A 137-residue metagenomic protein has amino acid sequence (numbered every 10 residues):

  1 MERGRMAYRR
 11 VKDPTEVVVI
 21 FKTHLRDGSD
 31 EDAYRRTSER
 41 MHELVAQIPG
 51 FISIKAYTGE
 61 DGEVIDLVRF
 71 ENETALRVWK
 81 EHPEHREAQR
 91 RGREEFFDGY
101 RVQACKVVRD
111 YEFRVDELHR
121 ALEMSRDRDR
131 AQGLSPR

Functional and structural regions predicted by a protein language model:
M1-V64, E73-E81, F97-R137: Short S/T/G/P-rich N-terminal loop/turn motif that feeds into the first structured element of a domain
K80, A88-Q89: Amphipathic alpha-helical interface segments used for dimerization/assembly
R90-G92, D98-G99: Short arginine-rich
